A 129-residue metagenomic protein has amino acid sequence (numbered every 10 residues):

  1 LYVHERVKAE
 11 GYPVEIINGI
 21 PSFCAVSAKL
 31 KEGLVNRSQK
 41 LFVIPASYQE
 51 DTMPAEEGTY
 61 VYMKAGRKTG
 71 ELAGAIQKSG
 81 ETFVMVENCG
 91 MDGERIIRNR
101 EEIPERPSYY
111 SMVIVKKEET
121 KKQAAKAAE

Functional and structural regions predicted by a protein language model:
L1-E56, P104, K121: Class I SAM-dependent methyltransferase SAM-binding "motif I" and its flanking Rossmann-like core
P54-E129: A contiguous loop/helix-start segment that scaffolds small-molecule binding in enzyme catalytic cores
